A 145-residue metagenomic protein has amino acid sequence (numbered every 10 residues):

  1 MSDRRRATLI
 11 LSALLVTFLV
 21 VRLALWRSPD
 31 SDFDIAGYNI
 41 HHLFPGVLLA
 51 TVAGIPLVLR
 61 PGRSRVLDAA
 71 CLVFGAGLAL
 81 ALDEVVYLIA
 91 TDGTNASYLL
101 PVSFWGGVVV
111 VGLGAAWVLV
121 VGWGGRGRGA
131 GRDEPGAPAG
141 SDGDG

Functional and structural regions predicted by a protein language model:
M1-L11: N-terminal membrane topogenic signal
L14-S28: Alpha-helical transmembrane segments of multi-pass membrane proteins
F18, R22, A76-E84: Alpha-helical transmembrane segments of multi-pass membrane proteins
D32-V47: Loop-to-helix transition at the N-terminal end of transmembrane alpha-helices
G46-P56, G107-V120: Hydrophobic cores of alpha-helical transmembrane segments in multi-pass inner/ER membrane proteins, independent
V66, V110-G145: Primarily interfacial, aromatic-capped hydrophobic alpha-helices that serve as membrane anchors
L67-G75: Cytoplasmic-side transmembrane-helix entry/capping segments in multi-pass membrane proteins
V86-P101: Interfacial helix-loop-helix junctions of multi-pass membrane proteins
